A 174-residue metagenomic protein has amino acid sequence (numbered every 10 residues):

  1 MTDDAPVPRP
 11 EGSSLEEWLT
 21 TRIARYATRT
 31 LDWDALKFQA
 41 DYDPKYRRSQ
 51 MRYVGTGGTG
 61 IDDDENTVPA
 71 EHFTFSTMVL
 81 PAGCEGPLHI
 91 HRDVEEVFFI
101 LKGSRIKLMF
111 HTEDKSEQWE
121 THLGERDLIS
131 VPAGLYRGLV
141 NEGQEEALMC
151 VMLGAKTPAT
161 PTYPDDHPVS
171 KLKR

Functional and structural regions predicted by a protein language model:
M1-H72, H167: A short, N-terminal "cap"/entry segment at the start of jelly-roll beta-barrel domains of the cupin/DSBH fold
T2-R22, T112-K115, T121, Y136-R174: Double-stranded beta-helix
T56-D63, T74-D93: Conserved short histidine dyad/triad with adjacent acidic residue
D63-P69, G86-R92, F99, W119-T121 (+1 more regions): Short histidine-centered beta-strand/loop micro-motifs that create catalytic or ligand/metal-coordination sites
E71, P81-C84, G103-I106: Short, charged/polar surface micro-motifs in flexible loops or helix N-caps
F75-V79, V97, E120, L128-S130 (+1 more regions): Conserved hydrophobic/aromatic beta-strand scaffold that supports enzyme active sites
E85-P87, I106, D127-I129, A133-G138: Histidine-centered metal-chelating micro-motifs
V94-E125, L135: A short beta-strand-loop-beta hairpin characteristic of the jelly-roll/cupin
